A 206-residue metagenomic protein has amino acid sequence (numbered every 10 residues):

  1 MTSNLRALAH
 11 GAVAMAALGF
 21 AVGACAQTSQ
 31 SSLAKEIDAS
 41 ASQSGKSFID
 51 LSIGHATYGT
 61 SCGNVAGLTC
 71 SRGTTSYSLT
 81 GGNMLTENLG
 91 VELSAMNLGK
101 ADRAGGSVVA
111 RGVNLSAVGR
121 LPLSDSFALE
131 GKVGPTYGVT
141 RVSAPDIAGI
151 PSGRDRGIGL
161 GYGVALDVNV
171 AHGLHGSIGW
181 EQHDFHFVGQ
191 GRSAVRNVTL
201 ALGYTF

Functional and structural regions predicted by a protein language model:
M1-G45: Cleavable N-terminal export/targeting peptides
S29, S40-S47, G82, K132 (+4 more regions): Extracytoplasmic low-complexity repetitive segments enriched in small/polar residues
A34, D50-G59, T75-I147, V168-V170 (+1 more regions): Gram-negative (and chloroplast) outer-membrane scaffold detector with strong preference for beta-barrel transmembrane
Q43, G67-T74, A104-R111, G149-I158 (+1 more regions): Replace "Gram-negative outer membrane beta-barrel proteins" with "bacterial and organellar outer membrane beta-barrel
H55-C62, A66-S71: Outer-membrane pore/translocation modules
S61-V65, A101, D146-I150, D184-F185: Extracytoplasmic loops and strand-loop junctions of Gram-negative outer membrane beta-barrel proteins
D155-G159, N169, G173, S177 (+1 more regions): Subset of outer-membrane beta-barrel
Y162-A165: Short glycine-rich, acidic/polar surface loops and turns
